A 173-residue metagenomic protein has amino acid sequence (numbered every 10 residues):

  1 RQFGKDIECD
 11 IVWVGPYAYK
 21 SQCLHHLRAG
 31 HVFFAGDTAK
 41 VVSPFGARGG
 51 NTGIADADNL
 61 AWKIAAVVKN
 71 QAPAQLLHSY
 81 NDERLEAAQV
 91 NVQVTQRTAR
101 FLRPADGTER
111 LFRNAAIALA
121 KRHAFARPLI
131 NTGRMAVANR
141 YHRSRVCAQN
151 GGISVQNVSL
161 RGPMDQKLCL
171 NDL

Functional and structural regions predicted by a protein language model:
R1-T52, A72, V94, A138-N139 (+2 more regions): FAD/FMN-dependent oxidoreductases across multiple families
G36-D37, D56, R84: Acidic active-site catalytic centers that drive phospho-/nucleotidyl reactions and related ester hydrolyses
F45-N51, D58, L77, A87-A88: Catalytic cores of eukaryotic secretory-pathway lumenal/extracellular enzymes that build and remodel glycoconjugates
G46, W62-A65: Hydrophobic alpha-helical membrane-insertion segments
N51-I54, D106: Short, solvent-exposed loop/helix junctions and linker helices that flank or host conserved functional motifs
A55-K63: Short amphipathic alpha-helical face segments that pack within enzyme cores and frequently flank/anchor catalytic
A66-L173: Helical substrate-recognition/capping region of FAD-dependent monooxygenase/halogenase enzymes
